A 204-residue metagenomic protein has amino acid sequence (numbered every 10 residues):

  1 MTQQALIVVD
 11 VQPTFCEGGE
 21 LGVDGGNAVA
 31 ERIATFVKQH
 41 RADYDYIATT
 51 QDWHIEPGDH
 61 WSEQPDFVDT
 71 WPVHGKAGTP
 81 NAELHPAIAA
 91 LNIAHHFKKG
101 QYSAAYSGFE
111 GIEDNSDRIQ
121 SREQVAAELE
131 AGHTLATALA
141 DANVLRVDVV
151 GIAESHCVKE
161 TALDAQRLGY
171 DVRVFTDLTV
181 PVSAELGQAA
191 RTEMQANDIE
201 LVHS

Functional and structural regions predicted by a protein language model:
M1-L6: Extreme N-terminal starter segment of soluble prokaryotic enzymes
V9, Q51, T176: Active-site flanking residues adjacent to catalytic metal/cofactor-binding acidic residues
P13, I55, E154, V180: Short, glycine/acidic-enriched loop or turn micro-motifs at the edges of active sites
C16-G26: Acidic/histidine-rich helix-loop elements that form or flank divalent-metal/phosphate-binding sites at the catalytic
E31-R146: Active-site alpha/beta core segments
T35-V37, V158-R167: Histidine-anchored nucleotide/phosphate-binding helix
R173-G187: Short, flexible loop segments at boundaries between secondary-structure elements
E200-S204: Short acidic-hydrophobic, aromatic-tinged amphipathic segments that line or gate anion-handling sites
